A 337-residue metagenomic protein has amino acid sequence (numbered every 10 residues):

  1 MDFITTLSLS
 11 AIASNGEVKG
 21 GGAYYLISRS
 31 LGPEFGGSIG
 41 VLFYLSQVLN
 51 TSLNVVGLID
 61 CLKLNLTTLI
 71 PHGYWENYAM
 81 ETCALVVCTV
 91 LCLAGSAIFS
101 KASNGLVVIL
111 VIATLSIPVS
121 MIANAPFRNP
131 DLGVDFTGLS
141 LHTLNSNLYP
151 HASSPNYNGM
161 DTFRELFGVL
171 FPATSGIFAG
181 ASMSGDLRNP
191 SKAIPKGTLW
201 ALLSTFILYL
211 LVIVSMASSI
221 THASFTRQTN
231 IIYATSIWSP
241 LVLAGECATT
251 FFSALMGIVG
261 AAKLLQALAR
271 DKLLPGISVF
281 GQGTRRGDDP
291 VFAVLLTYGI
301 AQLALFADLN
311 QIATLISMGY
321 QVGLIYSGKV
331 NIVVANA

Functional and structural regions predicted by a protein language model:
F3-L85, T89-V90, I98, F251-L264 (+1 more regions): Hydrophobic transmembrane alpha-helices that form the core helical bundles of multi-pass secondary transporters
S10, S14-V18, T68-L69, A97 (+7 more regions): Transmembrane helix-loop junctions in multipass membrane proteins, especially transporters and channels
A23-L26, G32, L64-T68, L141-H142 (+3 more regions): TM-loop-TM module centered on a large, flexible mid-protein loop between adjacent transmembrane helices in multi-pass
Y25-S28, V55-M80, G180-S191, K196-L203 (+2 more regions): Helix-loop-helix connectors at the membrane interface of multi-pass transporters/channels
G36, N77-E81, L85, D161-L166 (+2 more regions): Residue-level signature of transmembrane alpha-helical entry/exit and packing/kink sites in multi-pass membrane
P71-W75, V108-P240: Helix-loop-helix junctions that connect adjacent transmembrane segments in multi-pass membrane transporters
Y78-L141, T198-L202, A313-V330, A337: Membrane-interface loop-to-helix entry segments
A84-C92, F178, L296-A304: Hydrophobic, membrane-inserted alpha-helices
